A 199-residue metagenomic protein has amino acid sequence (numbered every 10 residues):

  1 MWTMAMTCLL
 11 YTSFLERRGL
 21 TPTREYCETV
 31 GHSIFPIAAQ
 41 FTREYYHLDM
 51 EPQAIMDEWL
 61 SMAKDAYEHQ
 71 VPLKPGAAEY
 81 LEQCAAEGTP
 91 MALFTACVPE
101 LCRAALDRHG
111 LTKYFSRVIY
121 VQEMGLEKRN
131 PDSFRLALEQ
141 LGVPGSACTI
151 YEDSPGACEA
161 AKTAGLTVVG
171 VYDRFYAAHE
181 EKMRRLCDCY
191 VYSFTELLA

Functional and structural regions predicted by a protein language model:
M1-E87: N-terminal helical cap/lid subdomain that shapes the substrate entry/recognition surface in HAD-like hydrolases
T21, P90, T167: Residue-level detector of anion-binding/catalytic polar loops
C27, E68-H69, P90-M91, Q122 (+1 more regions): A generic structural signal for short
L73, M91, I150: Conserved SAM-binding loop
E82-A85, V98-A199: Asp-based, Mg2+/Mn2+-dependent phosphohydrolase catalytic module
F94: Sequence/structural segment immediately N-terminal to covalent heme-attachment motifs in c-type and related
